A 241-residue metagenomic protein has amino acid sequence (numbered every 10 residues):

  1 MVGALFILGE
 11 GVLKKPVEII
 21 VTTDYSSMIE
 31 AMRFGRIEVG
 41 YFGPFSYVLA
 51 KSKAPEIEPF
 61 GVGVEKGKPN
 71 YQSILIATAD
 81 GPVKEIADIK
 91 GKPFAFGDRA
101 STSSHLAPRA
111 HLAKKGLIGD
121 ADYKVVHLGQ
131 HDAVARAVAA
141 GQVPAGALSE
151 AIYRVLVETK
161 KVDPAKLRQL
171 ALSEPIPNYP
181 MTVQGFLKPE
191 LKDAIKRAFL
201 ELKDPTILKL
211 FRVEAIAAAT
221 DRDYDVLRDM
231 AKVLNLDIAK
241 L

Functional and structural regions predicted by a protein language model:
M1-A4, I176-N178, T182-L241: An extracytoplasmic/periplasmic, membrane-proximal ligand-sensing/linker region
M1-S46: Extracytoplasmic small-molecule ligand-binding "clamshell" domains of the periplasmic binding protein/Venus flytrap
E10-K14, R33-I37, S52, A113-L117 (+4 more regions): Sec-exported extracytoplasmic/periplasmic mature domains
S26-G40, K53-A54, A87, H131-A151: Short helices/loops that flank or line small-molecule/ion binding pockets
E30-D88: Acidic, polar ligand-binding/catalytic clefts
G81, K90-E190: Pocket-lining segment of extracytoplasmic ligand-binding domains
V83-P93, V233-L241: Immediate post-signal peptide segment of exported/extracytoplasmic ligand-binding proteins
